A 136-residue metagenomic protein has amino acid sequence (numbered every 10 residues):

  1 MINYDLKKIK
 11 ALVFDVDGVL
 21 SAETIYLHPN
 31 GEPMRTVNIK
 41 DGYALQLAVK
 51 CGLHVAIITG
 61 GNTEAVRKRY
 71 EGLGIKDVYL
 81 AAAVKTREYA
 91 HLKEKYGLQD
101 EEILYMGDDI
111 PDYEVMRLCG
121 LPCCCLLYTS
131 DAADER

Functional and structural regions predicted by a protein language model:
I2-H54: Active-site neighborhood of HAD-like aspartate-dependent phosphohydrolases
L12, V55, V78, P122-C124: Short, well-ordered beta-strand core segments
L45-R69, Y79-L80: Substrate-recognition element of Asp-dependent hydrolases with the DxDx(T/V) motif
L45-V49, A90-E94, R117: Surface-exposed amphipathic alpha-helices with a cationic face
T59-N62, L104-I110, C124-L126: Glycine-rich beta-to-alpha transition loops that act as phosphate-gripper elements at the mouths of alpha/beta enzyme
E64-Y96: Helix-adjacent hinge/juxtasegments
Y89-Y113: Conserved Lys-Pro-Asp/Glu-containing loop-to-beta segment of HAD-superfamily phosphomonoesterases, centered on
Y128-R136: Single conserved hydrophobic/aromatic residue that forms the stacking wall/gate of nucleotide- or nucleobase-binding
